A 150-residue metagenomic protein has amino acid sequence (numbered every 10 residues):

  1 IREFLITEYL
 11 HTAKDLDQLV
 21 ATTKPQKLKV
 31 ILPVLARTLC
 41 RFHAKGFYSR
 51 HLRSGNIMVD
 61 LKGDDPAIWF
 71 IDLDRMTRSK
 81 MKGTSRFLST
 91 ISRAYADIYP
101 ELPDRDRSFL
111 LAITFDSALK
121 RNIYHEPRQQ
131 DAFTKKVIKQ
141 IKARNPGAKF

Functional and structural regions predicted by a protein language model:
I1-I31: Conserved structural core of kinase catalytic domains
L39-F42: Conserved hydrophobic alpha-helix
G46, H51: Conserved catalytic-loop position in the HRD/HxD motif
L52-V59: Hydrophobic residue at the +6 position relative to the catalytic HRD Asp in the kinase catalytic loop
V59-D65: Activation-loop N-terminal segment of eukaryotic-like protein kinases
P66-K142: C-lobe/activation-segment region of protein kinase-like
